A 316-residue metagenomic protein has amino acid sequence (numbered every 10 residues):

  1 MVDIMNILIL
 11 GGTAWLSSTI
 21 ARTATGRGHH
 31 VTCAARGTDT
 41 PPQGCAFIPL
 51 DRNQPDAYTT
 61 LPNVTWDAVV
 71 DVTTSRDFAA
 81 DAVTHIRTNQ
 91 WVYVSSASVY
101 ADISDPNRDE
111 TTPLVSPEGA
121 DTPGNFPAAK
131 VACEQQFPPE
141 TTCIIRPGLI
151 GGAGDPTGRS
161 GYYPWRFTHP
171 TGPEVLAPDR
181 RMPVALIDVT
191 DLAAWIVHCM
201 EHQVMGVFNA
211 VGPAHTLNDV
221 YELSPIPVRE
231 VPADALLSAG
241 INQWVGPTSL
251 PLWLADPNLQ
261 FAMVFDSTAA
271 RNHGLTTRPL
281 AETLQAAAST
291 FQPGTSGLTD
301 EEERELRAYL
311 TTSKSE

Functional and structural regions predicted by a protein language model:
I7-R27: N-terminal Rossmann NAD(P)H-binding glycine-rich loop of SDR-like oxidoreductase domains
A34-T38: N-terminal Rossmann-fold cofactor-binding loop
P49-D67: Conserved Rossmann-fold cofactor-binding substructure of NAD(P)-dependent oxidoreductases
V64-P117, D121, A132-Q136: NAD(P)-cofactor binding segment of oxidoreductase domains
C133-G154: Conserved beta-loop-beta element that borders a ligand/cofactor-binding pocket
G152-Y163, H198-F208: Glycine/proline-rich active-site loop of Rossmann-fold NAD(P)-dependent oxidoreductases
R166-I187: A conserved pocket-lining segment of Rossmann-fold NAD(P)-dependent short-chain dehydrogenase/reductase
W195-N258, D266, Q285-A286, G294-E316: Mid/C-terminal beta-alpha module of Rossmann-like enzyme folds, strongest in SDR-family dehydrogenases/epimerases
